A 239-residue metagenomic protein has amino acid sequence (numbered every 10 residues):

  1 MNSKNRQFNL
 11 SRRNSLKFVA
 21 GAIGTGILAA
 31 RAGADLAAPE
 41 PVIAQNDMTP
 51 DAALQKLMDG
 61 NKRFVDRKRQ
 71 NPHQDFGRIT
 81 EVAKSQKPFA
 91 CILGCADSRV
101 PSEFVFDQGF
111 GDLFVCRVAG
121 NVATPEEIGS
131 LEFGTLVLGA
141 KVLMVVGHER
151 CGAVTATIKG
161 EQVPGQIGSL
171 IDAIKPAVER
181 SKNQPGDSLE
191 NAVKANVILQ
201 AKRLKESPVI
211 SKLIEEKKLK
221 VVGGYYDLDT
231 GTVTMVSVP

Functional and structural regions predicted by a protein language model:
M1-L10, G21: N-terminal secretory signal peptides
N9-N14, T25-A44: N-terminal twin-arginine translocation
L16-A20, I27, P41-S85, G111 (+2 more regions): Divalent-metal-activated hydrolytic enzyme cores
N71-D107: N-terminal short beta-loop-beta anion/metal-coordinating cradle
F89-C91, A140-L143: Short active-site oxyanion
L93-C95, R117, M144-H148, V222-D227: Short beta-strand segments
A96-E126: Active-site cofactor/substrate anionic-group-binding motifs, chiefly glycine- and Lys/Arg-rich phosphate-binding loops
S98-R99, E149-A153: Gly/Ser/Thr-rich loops at beta-strand to alpha-helix junctions that form or flank small-molecule/cofactor-binding
